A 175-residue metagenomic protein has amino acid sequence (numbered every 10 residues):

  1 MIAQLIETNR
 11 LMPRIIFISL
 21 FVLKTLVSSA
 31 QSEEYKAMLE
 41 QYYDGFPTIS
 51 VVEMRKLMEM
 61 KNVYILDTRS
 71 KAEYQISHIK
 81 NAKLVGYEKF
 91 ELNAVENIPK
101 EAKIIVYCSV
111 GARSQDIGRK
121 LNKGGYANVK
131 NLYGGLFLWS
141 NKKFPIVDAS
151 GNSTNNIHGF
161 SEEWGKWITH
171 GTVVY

Functional and structural regions predicted by a protein language model:
M1-E34: Bacterial Sec-dependent N-terminal signal peptides
A30-V52, Q75-A102, Q115-Y175: Rhodanese-like catalytic fold shared by cysteine-dependent sulfurtransferases and DSP/PTP-type phosphatases
M54, N62-R69, A82: Short hydrophobic beta-strand that contains or immediately precedes a catalytic carboxylate
K61-V63, K100-K103: Loop/turn elements at helix/coil->beta-strand transitions in domains of secreted/extracellular proteins
K71-E73: Short, catalytically relevant binding-site loops at active-site mouths
Y107: Short, surface-exposed ligand- or partner-binding patches at beta-edge/loop junctions that are enriched in aromatics
G111-A112: Residue-level detector of alpha-helix initiation sites
